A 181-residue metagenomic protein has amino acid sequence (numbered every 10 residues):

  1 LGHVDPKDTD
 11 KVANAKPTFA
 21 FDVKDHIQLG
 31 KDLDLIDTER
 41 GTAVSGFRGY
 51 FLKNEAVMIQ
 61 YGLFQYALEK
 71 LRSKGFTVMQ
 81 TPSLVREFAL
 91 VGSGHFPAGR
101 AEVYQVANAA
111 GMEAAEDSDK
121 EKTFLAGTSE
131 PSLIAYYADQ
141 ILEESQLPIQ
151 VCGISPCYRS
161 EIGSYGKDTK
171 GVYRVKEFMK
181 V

Functional and structural regions predicted by a protein language model:
V4-P6: Post-J-domain flank of DnaJ/Hsp40 co-chaperones
D8-V181: TRNA-recognition modules of translation machinery and tRNA-sensing kinases, especially anticodon-binding
